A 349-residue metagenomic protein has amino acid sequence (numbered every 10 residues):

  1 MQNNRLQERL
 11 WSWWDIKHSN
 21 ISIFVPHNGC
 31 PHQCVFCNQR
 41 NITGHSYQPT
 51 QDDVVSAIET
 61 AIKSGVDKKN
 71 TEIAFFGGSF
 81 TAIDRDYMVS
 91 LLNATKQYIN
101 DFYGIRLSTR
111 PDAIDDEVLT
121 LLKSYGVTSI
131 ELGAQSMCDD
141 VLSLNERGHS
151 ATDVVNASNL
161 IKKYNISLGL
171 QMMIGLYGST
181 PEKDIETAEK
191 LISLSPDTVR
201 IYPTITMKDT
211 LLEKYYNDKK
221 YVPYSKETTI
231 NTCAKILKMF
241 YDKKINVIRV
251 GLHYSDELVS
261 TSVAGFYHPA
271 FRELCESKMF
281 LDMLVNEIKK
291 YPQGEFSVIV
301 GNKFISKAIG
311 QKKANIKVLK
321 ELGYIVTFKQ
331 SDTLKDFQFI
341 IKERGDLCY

Functional and structural regions predicted by a protein language model:
Q2-N20, D218-Y349: Auxiliary Fe-S-binding modules of radical SAM enzymes
Q2-T43, V55, I62-G77, T81 (+3 more regions): N-terminal pre-triad scaffold of radical SAM enzymes
I21, I73, I105, I130 (+3 more regions): Conserved beta-strand core positions
P26-G29, Y202-M207, H253: Short glycine-enriched loops at secondary-structure junctions
H32-C34, M207-E213, L258-S260: Short acidic/His/Gly/Ser-rich catalytic and metal-binding motifs that mark active-site loops of diverse hydrolases
I42-V55, G77-T204, K208-T228: Conserved non-cysteine loop/helix-boundary elements of the Radical SAM core domain that shape
S56-S64, A94-Y98, L121, L160 (+5 more regions): A generic secondary-structure signal
T71, Y103, T128, D197 (+2 more regions): Short acidic/polar active-site loop segments enriched in Thr and Asp
